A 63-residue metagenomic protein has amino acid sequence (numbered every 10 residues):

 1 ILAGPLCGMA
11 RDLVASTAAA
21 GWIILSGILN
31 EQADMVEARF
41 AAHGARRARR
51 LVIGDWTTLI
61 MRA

Functional and structural regions predicted by a protein language model:
I1-A63: S-adenosylmethionine
